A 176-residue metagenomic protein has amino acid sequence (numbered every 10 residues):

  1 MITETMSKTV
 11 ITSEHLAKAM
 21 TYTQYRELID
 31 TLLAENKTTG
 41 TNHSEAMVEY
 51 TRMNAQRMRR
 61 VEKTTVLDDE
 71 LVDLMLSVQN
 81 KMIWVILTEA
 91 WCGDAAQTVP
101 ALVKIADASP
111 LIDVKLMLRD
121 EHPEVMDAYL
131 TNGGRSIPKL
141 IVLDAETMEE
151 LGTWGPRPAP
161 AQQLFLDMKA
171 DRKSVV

Functional and structural regions predicted by a protein language model:
I2-Q79: N-terminal leader/targeting and pre-domain segments
M75-K104: Local sequence-structure signature of Cys/Sec-based thiol-disulfide redox active-site neighborhoods
M82, P110, S136-L140: Generic beta-strand structural signal
K104-I112: Short helix-loop-beta junction
K115-E150, A161-R172: Thioredoxin-like thiol-disulfide oxidoreductase module
V175-V176: Conserved small/polar residues in nucleotide/adenosyl-binding loops
